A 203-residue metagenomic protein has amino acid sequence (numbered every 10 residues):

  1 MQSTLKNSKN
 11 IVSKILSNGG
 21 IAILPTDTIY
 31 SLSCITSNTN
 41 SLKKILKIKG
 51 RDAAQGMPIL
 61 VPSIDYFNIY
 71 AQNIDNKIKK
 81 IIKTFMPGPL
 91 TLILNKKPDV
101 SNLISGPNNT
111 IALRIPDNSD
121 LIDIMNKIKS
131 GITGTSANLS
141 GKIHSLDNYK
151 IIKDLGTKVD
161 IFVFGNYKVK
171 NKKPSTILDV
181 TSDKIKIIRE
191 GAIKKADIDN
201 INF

Functional and structural regions predicted by a protein language model:
M1-F203: Active-site-adjacent structural elements in enzyme catalytic cores
